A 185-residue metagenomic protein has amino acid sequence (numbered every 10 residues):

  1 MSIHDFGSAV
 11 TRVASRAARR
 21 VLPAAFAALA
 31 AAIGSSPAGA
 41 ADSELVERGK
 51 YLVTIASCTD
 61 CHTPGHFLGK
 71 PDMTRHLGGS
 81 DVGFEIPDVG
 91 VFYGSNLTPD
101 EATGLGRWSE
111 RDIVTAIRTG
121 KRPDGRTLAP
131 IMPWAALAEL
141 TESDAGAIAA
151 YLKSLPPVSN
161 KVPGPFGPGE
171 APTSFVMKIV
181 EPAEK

Functional and structural regions predicted by a protein language model:
M1-R19: N-terminal secretory signal peptides that target proteins for export/translocation
R20-G34: Bacterial N-terminal signal peptides
S35-A40: Sec/Tat signal peptide C-region and signal peptidase I cleavage site
D42-E44, I55, T63-F92, P123-K185: Flexible coil segments in periplasmic/lumen-exposed cytochrome c-class electron-transfer proteins
E47-Y51, T59, S95, R111 (+3 more regions): Solvent-exposed, polar/charged alpha-helical surfaces in well-ordered, non-transmembrane soluble domains, broadly
D60, L68-K70, G104-R107: Short, solvent-exposed loop/turn elements at domain surfaces
F84-I113: Mid-chain, structured segments of secreted extracytoplasmic proteins
D100-W108, T115-K121, W134-L137, A149-A150: A structural feature that tracks compact, well-ordered secondary-structure segments with a strong bias toward
